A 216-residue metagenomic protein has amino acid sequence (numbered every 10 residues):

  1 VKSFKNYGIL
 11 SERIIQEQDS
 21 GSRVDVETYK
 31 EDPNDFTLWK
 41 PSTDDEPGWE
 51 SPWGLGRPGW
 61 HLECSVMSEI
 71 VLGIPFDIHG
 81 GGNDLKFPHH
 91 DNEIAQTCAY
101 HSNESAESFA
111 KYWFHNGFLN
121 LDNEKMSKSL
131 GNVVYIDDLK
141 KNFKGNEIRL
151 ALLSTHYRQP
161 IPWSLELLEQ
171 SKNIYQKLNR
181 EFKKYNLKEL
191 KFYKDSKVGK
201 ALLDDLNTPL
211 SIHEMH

Functional and structural regions predicted by a protein language model:
V1-K184: Alpha-helical recognition segments enriched in aromatics with Gly/Pro capping that present substrate-recognition
F182, N186-Y193, K197: Extended alpha-helical coiled-coil "stalk/arm" regions that act as elongated linkers or oligomerization scaffolds
V198-L202: Active-site-adjacent structural elements in folded domains
L203-H216: Helix-rich, typically C-terminal accessory recognition domains appended to large enzymatic cores
